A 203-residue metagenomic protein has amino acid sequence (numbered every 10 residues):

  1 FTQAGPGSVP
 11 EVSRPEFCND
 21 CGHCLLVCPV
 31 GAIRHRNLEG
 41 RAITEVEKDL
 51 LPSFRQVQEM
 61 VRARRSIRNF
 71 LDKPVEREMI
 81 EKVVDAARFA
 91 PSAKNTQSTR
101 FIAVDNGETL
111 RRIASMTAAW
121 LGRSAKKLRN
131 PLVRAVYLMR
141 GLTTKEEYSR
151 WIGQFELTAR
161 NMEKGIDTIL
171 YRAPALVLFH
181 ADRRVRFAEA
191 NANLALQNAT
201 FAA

Functional and structural regions predicted by a protein language model:
F1-A203: Acidic, surface-exposed loops and disordered segments
